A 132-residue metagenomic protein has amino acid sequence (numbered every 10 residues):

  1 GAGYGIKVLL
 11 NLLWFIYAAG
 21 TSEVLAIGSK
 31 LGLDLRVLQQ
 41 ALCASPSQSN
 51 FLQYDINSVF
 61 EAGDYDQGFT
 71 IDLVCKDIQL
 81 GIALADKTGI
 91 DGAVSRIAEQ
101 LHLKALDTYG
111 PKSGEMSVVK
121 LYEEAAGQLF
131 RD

Functional and structural regions predicted by a protein language model:
G1-L31, L42-D55, L73-K76: Active-site-proximal catalytic alpha-helix in oxidoreductases
Y4, F51-S113, S117, Y122: Interdomain hinge/lid region at the active-site interface of Rossmann-like NAD(P)-dependent oxidoreductases
L12, E124-A126: N-terminal leader/targeting helix
L25, Q39, I82: Short glycine-/small-residue-rich flexible loop motifs, especially phosphate/cofactor-binding loops
L31-L35, D91: Helix N-cap / loop-to-helix initiation motif
D34-A44, R96-Q100: Beta-strand segments within the central parallel beta-sheet cores of soluble alpha/beta enzyme folds
A126-D132: Hydrophobic alpha-helical segments
